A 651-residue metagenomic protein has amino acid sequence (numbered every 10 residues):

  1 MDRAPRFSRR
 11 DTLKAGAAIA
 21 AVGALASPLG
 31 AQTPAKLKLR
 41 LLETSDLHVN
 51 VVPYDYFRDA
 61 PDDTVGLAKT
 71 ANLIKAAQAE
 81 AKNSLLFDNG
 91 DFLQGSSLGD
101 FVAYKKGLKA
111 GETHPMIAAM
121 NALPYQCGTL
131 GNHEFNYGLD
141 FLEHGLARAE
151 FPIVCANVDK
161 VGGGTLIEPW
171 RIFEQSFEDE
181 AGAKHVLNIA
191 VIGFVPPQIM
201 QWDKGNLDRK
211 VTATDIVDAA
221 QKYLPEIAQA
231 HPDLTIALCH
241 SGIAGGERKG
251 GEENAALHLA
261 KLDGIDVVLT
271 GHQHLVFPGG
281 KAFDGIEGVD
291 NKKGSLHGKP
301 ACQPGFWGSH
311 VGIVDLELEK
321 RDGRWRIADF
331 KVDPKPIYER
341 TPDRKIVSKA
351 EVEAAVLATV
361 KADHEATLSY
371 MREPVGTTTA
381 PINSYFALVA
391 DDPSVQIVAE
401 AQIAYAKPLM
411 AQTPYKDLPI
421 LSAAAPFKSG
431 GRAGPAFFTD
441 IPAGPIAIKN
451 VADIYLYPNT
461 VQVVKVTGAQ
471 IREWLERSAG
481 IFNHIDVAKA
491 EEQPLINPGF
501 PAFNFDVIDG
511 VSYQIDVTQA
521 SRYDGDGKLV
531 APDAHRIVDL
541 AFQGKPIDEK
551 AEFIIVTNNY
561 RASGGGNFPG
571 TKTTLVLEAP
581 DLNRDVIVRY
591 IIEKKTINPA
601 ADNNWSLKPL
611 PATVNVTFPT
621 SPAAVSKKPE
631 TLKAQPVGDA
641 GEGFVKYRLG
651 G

Functional and structural regions predicted by a protein language model:
D2, R6-A17, G30-P336, I397-A401 (+2 more regions): Acidic, metal/ion-coordinating pockets
P34-S45, N50-A79, A183, M200-D215 (+4 more regions): Catalytic centers of hydrolytic enzymes
